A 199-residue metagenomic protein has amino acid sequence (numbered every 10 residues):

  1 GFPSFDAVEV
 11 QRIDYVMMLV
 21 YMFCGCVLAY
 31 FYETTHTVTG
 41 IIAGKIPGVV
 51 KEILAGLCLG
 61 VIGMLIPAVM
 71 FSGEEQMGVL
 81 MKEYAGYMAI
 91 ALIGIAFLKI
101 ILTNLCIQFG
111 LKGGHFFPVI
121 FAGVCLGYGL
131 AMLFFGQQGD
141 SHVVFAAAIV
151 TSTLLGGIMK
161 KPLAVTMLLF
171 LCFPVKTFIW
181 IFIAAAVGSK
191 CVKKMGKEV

Functional and structural regions predicted by a protein language model:
G1-V199: Alpha-helical transmembrane segments and immediately membrane-proximal extracytoplasmic
